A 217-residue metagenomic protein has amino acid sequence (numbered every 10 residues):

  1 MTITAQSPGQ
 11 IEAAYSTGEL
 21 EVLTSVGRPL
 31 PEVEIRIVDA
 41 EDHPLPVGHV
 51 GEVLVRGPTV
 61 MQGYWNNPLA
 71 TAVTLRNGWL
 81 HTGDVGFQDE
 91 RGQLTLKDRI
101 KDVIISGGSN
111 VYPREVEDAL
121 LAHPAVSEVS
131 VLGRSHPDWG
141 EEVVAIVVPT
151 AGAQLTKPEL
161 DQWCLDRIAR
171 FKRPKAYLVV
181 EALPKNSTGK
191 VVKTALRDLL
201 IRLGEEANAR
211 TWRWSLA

Functional and structural regions predicted by a protein language model:
M1-L94, I100-V103, V116-E117, G152: Conserved AMP-binding/adenylate-forming
I11-E12, N186, L199, L203: Phosphate/oxyanion-binding loops and surfaces in catalytic or ligand/nucleic-acid-binding neighborhoods
A14-S16, K157-P158, A209: Short, charged, solvent-exposed linker or helix-capping segments at domain edges/interfaces that act as flexible hinges
V33, G78, V103, V126-S127 (+2 more regions): Secondary-structure boundary/capping positions in well-ordered alpha/beta enzyme cores
G57, Q62-G63, V85-K172, A182-P184 (+3 more regions): AMP-binding/adenylate-forming catalytic core of the ANL superfamily
N66, R76-N77, A122, D198 (+1 more regions): Phosphate-coordinating loops and pocket residues in cytosolic domains that bind phosphorylated ligands
Y177-V180: General small-molecule cofactor/ligand-binding pocket signal
D198-A217: Acidic/polar alpha-helix N-cap and adjacent early helical turns within long charge-rich amphipathic helices/linkers
